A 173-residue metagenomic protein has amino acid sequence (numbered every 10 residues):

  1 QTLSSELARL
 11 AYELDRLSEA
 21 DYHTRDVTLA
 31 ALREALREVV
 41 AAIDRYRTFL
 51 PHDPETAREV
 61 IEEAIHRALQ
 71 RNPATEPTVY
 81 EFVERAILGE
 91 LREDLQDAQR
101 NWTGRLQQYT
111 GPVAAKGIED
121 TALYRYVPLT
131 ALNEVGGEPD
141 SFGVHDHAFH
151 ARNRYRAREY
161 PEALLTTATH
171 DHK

Functional and structural regions predicted by a protein language model:
Q1-K173: Catalytic cores of glycan-processing enzymes that make or break glycosidic bonds
